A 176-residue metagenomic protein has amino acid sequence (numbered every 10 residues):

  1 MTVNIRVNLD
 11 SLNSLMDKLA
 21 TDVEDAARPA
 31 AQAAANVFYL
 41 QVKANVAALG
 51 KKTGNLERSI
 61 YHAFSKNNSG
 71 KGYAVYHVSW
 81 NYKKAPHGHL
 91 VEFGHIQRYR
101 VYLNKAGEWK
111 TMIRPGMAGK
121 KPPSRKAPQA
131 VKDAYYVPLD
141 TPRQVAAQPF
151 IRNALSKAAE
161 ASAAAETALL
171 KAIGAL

Functional and structural regions predicted by a protein language model:
M1-H77, Y82-K84, L103-L176: Short, Lys/Arg-rich flexible segments
K83-V101: Extended Gly/Ser/Thr-rich low-complexity repeat segments, especially those forming or decorating extracellular
